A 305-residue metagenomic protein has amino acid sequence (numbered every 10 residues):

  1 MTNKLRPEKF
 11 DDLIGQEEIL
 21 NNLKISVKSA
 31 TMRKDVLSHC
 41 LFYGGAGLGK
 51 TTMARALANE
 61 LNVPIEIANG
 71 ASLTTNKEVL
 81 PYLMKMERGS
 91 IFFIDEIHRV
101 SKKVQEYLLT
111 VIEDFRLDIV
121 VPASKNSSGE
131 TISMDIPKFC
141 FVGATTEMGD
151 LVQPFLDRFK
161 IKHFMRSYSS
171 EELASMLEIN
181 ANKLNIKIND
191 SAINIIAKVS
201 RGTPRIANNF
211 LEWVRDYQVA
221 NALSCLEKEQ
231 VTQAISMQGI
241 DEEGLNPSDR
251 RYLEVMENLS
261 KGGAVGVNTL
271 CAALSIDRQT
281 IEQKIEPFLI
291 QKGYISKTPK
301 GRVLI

Functional and structural regions predicted by a protein language model:
M1-G45, L80, M84, E178 (+2 more regions): Pre-Walker A (pre-P-loop) alpha-helix and adjacent loop at the N terminus of AAA/AAA+ ATPase modules, a conserved
K24, D150-I186, D190-K198, N209: Conserved AAA+ ATPase core "coupling" helix
V27-G70, P81-R88, T146: Walker A/P-loop
K28, K103-K138, I161: Conserved catalytic/switch belt of AAA+ P-loop NTPases
A56-L57, N76, R88-V120, M148-R158: Conserved AAA+/SF3 P-loop NTPase catalytic/coupling segment centered on the Walker-B
N189-D190, S200-R215, C225-E227, L245-P247 (+1 more regions): The conserved phosphate-sensing helix
I193-V199, R205-A220, R251-E254, T269 (+1 more regions): C-terminal helical "lid" of AAA+/P-loop NTPase domains
L259-L304: Terminal-proximal interaction/regulatory segments of ATP-powered molecular machines
